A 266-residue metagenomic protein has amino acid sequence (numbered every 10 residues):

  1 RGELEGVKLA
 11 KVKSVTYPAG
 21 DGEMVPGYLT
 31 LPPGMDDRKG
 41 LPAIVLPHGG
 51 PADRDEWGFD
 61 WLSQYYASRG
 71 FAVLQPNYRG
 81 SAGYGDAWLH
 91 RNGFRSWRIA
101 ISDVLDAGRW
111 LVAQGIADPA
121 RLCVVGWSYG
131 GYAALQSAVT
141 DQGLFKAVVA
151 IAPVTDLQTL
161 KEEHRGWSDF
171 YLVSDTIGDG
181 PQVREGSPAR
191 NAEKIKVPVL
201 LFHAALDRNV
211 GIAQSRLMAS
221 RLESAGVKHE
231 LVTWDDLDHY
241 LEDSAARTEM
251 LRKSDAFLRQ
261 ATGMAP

Functional and structural regions predicted by a protein language model:
R1, E56-L62, A133-S137: Short beta-alpha junctions and helix-cap segments that line functional grooves
R1-K39, W61-Q64, S68-R69: Non-catalytic accessory segments flanking enzyme active sites
G2-L4, D53, Y240: Short, small-residue-enriched loops and turns at beta-alpha junctions that line or gate enzyme active sites
Y17, G27, V45, Y66 (+3 more regions): Conserved hydrophobic/aromatic pocket- or pore-lining residues that grip, position, or stack substrates in active sites
T30, L46-P47, V125, F202: Short hydrophobic segments within beta-strands
L31, G49-P51, A205-L206, T262: Short glycine-/small-residue-rich Rossmann-like dinucleotide-binding loops
M35-L41, L46-G85, L157: Short substrate-entry loop that stabilizes the transition state in hydrolases
P76-P266: Active-site-proximal cap/loop segments of hydrolase catalytic domains
